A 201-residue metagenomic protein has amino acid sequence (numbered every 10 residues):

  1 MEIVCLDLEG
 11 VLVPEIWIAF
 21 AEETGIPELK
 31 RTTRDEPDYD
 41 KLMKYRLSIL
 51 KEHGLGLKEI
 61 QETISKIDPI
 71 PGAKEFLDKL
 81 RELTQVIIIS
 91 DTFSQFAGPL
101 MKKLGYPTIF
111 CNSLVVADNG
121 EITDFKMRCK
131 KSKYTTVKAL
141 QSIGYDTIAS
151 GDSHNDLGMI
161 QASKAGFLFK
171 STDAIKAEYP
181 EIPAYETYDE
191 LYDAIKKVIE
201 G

Functional and structural regions predicted by a protein language model:
E2-S113, A117-D118: Alpha-helical substrate-recognition element adjacent to the catalytic core
D78, K138, L157-G158: Alpha-helical segments flanking ligand/cofactor-binding loops in enzyme cores
V86-D91, Y145-E186: Acidic, Mg2+-coordinating phosphoryl-transfer loop and its flanking beta/alpha structural elements, shared across
S94-G98, D156-L157, Y192: Short, well-ordered alpha-helical microsegments
Q95-T147: Substrate-recognition "cap/lid" segment bordering the active-site pocket of phosphatases
C111-V116, S171-I175, D189-L191: Short, acidic/turn-prone active-site loops that include or flank metal/cofactor- and phosphate-binding residues
R128, I182-L191: Short acidic-hydrophobic, aromatic-tinged amphipathic segments that line or gate anion-handling sites
A194-G201: Short amphipathic alpha-helix with an adjacent loop that forms part of the alpha/beta core around
